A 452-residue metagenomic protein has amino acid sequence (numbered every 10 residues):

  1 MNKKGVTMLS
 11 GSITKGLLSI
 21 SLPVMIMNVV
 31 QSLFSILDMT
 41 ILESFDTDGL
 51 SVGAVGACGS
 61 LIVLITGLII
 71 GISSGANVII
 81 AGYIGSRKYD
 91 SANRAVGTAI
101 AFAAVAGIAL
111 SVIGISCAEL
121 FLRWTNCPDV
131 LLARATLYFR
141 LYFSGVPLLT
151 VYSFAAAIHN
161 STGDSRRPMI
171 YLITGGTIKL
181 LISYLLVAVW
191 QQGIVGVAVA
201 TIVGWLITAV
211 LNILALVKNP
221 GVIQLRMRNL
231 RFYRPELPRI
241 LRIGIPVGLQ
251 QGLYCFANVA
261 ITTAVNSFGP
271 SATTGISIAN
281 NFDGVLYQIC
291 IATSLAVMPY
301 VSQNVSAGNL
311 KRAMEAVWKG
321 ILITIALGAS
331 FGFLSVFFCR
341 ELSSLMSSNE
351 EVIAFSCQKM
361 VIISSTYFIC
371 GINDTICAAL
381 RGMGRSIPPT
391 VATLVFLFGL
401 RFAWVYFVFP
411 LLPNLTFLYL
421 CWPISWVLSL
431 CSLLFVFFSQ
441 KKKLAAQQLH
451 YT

Functional and structural regions predicted by a protein language model:
M1-P23, I80-G145, V187-I245, V301-T366 (+1 more regions): Short alpha-helical transmembrane segments in multi-pass integral membrane proteins
M8-T40, S44-F45, S60-G75, I79 (+6 more regions): N-terminal transmembrane alpha-helices
S19-D38, L141, G175, G204-T208 (+2 more regions): Transmembrane helical elements of multi-pass membrane transporters/channels
V24, N28, M39-T40, V78 (+14 more regions): Transmembrane alpha-helix boundary and packing residues in multipass membrane permease domains and related
V29, L33-V52, L122-D129, L185-Q192 (+4 more regions): Helix-terminus/linker motif at the lipid-water interface of multi-pass membrane proteins
T47-S60, F139, A198, P270-V285 (+2 more regions): Small-residue hotspots at the loop-to-helix junctions and early N-terminal turns of transmembrane alpha-helices
V52-V112, L149-P168, T262, G275-C339 (+1 more regions): Small-residue-rich hydrophobic transmembrane alpha-helices
I70-S73, L141-N160, P168-G176, V197-N212 (+4 more regions): Short runs within selected transmembrane alpha-helices of multi-pass transporters and secretion channels
